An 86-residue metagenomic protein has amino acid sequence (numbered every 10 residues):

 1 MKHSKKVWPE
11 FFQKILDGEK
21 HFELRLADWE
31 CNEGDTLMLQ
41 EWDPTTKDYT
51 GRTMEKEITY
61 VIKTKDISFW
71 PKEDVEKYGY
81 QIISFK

Functional and structural regions predicted by a protein language model:
M1-K86: Catalytic phosphate/metal-binding cores of nucleic-acid and nucleotide-processing enzymes, i.e., regions that mediate
